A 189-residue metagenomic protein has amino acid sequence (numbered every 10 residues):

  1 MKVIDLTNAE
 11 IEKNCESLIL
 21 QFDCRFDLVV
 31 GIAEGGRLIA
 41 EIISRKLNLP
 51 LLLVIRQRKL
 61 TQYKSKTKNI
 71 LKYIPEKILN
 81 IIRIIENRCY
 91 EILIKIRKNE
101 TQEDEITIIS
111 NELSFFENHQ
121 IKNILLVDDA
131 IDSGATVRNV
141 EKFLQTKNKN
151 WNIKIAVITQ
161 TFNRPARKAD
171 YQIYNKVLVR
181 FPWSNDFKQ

Functional and structural regions predicted by a protein language model:
M1-Q189: PRPP-associated nucleotide enzymes
